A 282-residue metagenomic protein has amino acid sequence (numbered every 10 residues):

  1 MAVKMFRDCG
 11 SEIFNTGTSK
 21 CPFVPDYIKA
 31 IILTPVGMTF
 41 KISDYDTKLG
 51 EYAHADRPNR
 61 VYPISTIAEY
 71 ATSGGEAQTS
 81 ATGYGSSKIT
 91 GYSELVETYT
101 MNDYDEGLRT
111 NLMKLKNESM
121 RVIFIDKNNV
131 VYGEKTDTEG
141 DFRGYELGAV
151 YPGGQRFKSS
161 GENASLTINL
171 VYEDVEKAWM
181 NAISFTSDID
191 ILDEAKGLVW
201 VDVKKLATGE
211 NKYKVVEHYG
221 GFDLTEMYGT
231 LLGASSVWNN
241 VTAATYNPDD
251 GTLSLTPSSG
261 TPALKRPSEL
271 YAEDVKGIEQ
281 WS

Functional and structural regions predicted by a protein language model:
M1-Y62: Polar/acidic, low-complexity leader/linker segments enriched in S/T/G and N/D
F40, D105-T110, D126-K135, G220-T225 (+2 more regions): Short, surface-exposed beta-strand/loop "edge" segments at domain boundaries and coil↔beta transitions
I42-A164, E173-D190, T208: Extracellular/virion structural assembly segments
V131-E134, G144, F222-T225, V237-T245: Surface-exposed loop/edge segments in extracytoplasmic proteins
I168: Nucleotide and nucleotide-moiety/phosphate-recognizing core
S187-N211: Beta-strand-rich domain onsets/edges
L206-E226: Beta-strand-rich structural segments
M227-S282: The feature marks long extracellular or luminal low-complexity segments
